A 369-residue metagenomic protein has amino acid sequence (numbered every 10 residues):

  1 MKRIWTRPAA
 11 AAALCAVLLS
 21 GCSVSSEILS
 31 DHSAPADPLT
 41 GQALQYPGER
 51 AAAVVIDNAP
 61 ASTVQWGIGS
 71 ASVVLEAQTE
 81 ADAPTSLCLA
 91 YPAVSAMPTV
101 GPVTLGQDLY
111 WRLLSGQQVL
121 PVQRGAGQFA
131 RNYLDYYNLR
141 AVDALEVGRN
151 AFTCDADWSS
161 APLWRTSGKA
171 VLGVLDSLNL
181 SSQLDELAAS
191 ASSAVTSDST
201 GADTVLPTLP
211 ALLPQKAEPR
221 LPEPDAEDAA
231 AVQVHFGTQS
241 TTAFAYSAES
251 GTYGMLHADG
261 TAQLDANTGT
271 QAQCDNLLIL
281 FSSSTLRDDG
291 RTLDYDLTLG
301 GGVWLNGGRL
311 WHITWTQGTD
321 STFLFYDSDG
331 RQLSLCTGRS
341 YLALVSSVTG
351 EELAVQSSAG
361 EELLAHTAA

Functional and structural regions predicted by a protein language model:
M1-A12: Bacterial N-terminal signal peptides that target proteins for export
L18-G21: C-terminal motif of bacterial Sec signal peptides marking the signal peptidase cleavage site
S23-S26: Bacterial signal peptide processing site
L29-L75, A81-A369: A surface/extracellular/periplasmic glyco- and lipid-processing/surface-interacting theme
